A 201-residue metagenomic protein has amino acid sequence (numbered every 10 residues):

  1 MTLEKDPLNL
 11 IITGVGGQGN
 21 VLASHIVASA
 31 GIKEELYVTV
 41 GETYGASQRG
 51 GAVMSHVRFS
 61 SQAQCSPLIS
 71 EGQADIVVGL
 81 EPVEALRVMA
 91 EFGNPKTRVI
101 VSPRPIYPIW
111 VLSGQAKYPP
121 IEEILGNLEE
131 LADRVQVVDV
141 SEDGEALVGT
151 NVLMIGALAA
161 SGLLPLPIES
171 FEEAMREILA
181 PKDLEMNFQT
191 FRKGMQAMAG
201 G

Functional and structural regions predicted by a protein language model:
M1-G201: Active-site cofactor/cluster-binding pocket
